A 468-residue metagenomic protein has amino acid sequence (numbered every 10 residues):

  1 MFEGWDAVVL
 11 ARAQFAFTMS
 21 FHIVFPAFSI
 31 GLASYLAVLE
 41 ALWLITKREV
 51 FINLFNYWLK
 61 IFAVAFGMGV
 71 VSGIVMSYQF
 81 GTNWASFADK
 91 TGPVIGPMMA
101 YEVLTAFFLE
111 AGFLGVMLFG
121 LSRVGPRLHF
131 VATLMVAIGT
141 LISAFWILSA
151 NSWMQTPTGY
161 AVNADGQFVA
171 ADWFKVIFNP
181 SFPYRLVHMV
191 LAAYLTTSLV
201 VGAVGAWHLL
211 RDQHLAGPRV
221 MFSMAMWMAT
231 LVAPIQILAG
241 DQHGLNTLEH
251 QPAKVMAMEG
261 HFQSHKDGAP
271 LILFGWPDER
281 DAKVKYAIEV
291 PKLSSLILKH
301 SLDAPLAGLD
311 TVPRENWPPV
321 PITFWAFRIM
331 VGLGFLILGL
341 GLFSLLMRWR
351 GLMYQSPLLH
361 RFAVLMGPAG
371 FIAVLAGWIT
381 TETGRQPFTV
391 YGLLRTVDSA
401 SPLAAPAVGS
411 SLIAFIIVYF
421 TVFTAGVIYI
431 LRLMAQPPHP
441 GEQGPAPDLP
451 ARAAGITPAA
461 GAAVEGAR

Functional and structural regions predicted by a protein language model:
M1-R468: Polytopic transmembrane helical bundles with strong interfacial aromatic enrichment
